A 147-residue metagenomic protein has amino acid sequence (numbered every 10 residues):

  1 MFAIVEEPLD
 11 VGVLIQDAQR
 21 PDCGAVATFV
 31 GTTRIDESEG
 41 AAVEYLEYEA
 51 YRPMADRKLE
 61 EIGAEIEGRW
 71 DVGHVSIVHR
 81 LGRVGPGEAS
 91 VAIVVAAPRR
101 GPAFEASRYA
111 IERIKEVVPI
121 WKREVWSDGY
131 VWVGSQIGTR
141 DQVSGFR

Functional and structural regions predicted by a protein language model:
M1-S90, A96-R108, E112-R147: N-terminal, polar/charged subdomain of small-to-medium soluble alpha/beta proteins
